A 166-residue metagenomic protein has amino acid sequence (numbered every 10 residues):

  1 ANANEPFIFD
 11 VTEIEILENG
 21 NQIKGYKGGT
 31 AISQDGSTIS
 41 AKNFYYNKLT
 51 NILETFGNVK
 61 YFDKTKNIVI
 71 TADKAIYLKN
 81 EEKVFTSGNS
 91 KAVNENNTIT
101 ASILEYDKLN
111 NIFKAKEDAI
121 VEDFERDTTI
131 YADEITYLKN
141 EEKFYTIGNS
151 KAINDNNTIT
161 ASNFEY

Functional and structural regions predicted by a protein language model:
N2-Y166: N-terminal amphipathic/hydrophobic interface segments
